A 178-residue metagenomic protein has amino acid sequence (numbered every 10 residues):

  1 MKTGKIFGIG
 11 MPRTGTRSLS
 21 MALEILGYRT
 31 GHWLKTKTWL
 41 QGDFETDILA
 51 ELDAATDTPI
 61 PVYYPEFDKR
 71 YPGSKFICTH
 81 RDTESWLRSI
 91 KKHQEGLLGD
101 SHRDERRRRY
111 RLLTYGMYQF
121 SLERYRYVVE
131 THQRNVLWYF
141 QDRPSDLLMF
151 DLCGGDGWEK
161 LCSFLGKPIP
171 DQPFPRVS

Functional and structural regions predicted by a protein language model:
M1-L52, T58-P59: PAPS-dependent sulfotransferase catalytic core
T16, E45, P61-P65, G157-L161: Short, well-ordered alpha-helical microsegments
E24, Y28, E66-Y127, D156-K167: PAPS-dependent sulfotransferase catalytic domain
G31, K75-I77, L148-F150: Hydrophobic/aromatic beta-strand patches that form the interior of the parallel beta-sheet core in alpha/beta enzyme
L34-F44, T83, R134, W138-S178: The conserved 3'-phosphoadenosine-5'-phosphosulfate
G42-L49, H102-D151: PAPS-dependent sulfotransferase catalytic domain
D57-I60, V129: A conditional alpha-helix N-cap/helix-loop micro-motif detector
